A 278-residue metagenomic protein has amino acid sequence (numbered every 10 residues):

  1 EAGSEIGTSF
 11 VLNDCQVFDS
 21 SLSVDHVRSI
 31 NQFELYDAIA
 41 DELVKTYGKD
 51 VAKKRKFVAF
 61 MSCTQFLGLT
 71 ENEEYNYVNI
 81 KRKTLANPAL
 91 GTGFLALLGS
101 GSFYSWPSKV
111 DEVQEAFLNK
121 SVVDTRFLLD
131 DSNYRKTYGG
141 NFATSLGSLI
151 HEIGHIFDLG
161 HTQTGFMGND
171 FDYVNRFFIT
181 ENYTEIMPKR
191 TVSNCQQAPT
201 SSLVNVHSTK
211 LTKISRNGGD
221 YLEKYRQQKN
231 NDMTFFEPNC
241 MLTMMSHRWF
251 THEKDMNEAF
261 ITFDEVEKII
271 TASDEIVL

Functional and structural regions predicted by a protein language model:
E1-L95, S100-G101, V113: Propeptide-to-catalytic entry region of secreted or membrane-anchored zinc metalloproteases
L12, A59-G68, H151, H155 (+2 more regions): Domain-wide signal for the mature, well-folded portions of proteins, strongly enriched in nucleus-encoded organellar
K56-F57, S145-L146, G165: Residue-level detector of short, conserved catalytic/binding motifs and their immediate flanks
F66-E71, S105-P107, F157-D158, T162 (+2 more regions): Short catalytic/ligand-binding loop motif for oxyanion handling, primarily in non-cytosolic enzymes, centered on
N72-K83, L118-R126, D130-R135, I179-C195 (+1 more regions): Low-complexity, polar-biased intrinsically disordered regions enriched in Pro/Ser/Thr/Gly
R82-T144: Active-site-proximal segments of catalytic enzyme domains that coordinate small-molecule cofactors or metal ions
S132, T162-L278: Replace "(M1/M4/M9/M12/WLM)" with "(e.g., M1/M4/M8/M9/M12/M26/WLM)" and add "not limited to" to clarify scope
A143-G160: Active-site recognition of the HExxH zinc-binding catalytic motif
